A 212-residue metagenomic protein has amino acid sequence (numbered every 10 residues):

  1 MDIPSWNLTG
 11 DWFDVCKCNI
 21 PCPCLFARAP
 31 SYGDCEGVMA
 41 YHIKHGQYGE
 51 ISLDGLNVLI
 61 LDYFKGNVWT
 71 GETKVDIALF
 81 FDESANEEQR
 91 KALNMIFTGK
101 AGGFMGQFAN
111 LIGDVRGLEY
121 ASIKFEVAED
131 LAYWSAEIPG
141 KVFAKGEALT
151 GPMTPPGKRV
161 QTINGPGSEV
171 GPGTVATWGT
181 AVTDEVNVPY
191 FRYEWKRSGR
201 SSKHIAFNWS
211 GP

Functional and structural regions predicted by a protein language model:
M1-S5, W209-P212: Basic/polar N-terminal segments that are highly enriched at the extreme N-terminus, encompassing both cleavable
D2-Y48: N-terminal ordered "arm"
P21-P23, K44-Y48, Y63, D82-S84 (+3 more regions): Generic structural motif
C24, L61-K65, A121-V127: Short amphipathic beta-strand and strand-loop transition segments with alternating hydrophobic
G33-G106: Aromatic- and glycine-enriched beta-alpha-beta binding-site module
E50-N57, G113-E119, V170-A176: Low-complexity, flexible helical/coil segments
V75-K158, S168: Charged linear interaction tracts used for macromolecular binding and regulation
T150-P212: Extended, charged low-complexity segments that frequently continue into or abut oligomerization scaffolds
